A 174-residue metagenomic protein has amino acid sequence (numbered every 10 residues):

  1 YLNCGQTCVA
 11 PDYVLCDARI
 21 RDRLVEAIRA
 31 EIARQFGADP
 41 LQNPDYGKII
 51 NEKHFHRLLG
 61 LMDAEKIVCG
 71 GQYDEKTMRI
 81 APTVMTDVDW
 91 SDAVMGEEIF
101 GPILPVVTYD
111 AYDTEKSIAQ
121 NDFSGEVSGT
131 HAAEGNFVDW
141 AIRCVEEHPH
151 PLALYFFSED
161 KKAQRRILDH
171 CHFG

Functional and structural regions predicted by a protein language model:
Y1-W90, T108-N136: ALDH superfamily catalytic-core signature
R79-G174: Conserved C-terminal structural/oligomerization subdomain of aldehyde/semialdehyde dehydrogenase
